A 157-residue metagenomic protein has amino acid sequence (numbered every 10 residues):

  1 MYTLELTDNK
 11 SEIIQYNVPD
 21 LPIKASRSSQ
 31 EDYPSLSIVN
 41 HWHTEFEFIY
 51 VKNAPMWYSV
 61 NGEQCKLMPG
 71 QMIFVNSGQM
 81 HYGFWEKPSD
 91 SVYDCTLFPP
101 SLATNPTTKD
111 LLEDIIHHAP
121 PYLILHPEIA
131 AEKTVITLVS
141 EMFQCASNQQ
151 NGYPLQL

Functional and structural regions predicted by a protein language model:
M1-M68, L123: Generic protein-terminus/edge-of-domain signal
Y2-K24, M80-A146: A hydrophobic/aromatic-rich effector-binding and dimerization subdomain of bacterial HTH-type transcriptional regulators
W42-E45, I129-E132, N151: Short, solvent-exposed loop/helix junctions and linker helices that flank or host conserved functional motifs
F46, Q71, D94: Residue-level detector of short, conserved catalytic/binding motifs and their immediate flanks
V60, F84, Q150-N151: A generic structural signal for short coil/turn motifs at secondary-structure boundaries
L67, N105-P106, N151: Loop/helix-junction capping segments adjacent to catalytic residues or to phosphate/diphosphate-binding pockets
L67-Y82: Conserved metal-binding segment of the jelly-roll/cupin
A130, A146-L157: All-alpha amphipathic helical-bundle segments outside canonical DNA-binding/catalytic cores that form hydrophobic
